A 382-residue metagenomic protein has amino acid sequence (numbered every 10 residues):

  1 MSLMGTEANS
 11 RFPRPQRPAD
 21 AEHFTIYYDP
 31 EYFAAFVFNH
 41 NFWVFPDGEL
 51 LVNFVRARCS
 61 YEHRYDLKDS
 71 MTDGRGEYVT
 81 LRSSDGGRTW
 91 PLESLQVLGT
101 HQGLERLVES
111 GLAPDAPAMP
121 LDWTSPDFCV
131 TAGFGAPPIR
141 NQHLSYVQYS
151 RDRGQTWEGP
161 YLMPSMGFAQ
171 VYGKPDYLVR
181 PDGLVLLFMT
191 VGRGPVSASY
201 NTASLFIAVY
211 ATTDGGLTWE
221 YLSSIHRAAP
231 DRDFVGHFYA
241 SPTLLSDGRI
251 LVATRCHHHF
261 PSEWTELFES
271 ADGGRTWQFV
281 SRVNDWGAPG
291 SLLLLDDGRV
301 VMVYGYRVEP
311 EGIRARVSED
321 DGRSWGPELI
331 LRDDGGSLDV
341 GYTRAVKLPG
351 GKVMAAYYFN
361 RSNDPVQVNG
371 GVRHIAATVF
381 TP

Functional and structural regions predicted by a protein language model:
S2-P382: Asp-box/BNR beta-propeller blade signature and adjacent active/binding-site loops in extracellular glycan-interacting
